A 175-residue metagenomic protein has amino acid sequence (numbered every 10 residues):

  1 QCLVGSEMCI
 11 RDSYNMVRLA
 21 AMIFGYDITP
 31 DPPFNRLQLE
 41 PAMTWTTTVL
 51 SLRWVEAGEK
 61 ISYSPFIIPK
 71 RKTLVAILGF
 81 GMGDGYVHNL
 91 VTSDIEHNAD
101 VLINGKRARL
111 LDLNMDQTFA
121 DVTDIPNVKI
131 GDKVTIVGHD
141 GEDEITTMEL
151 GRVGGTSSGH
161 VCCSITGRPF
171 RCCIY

Functional and structural regions predicted by a protein language model:
Q1-G5, C9-I10: Single conserved hydrophobic/aromatic residue that forms the stacking wall/gate of nucleotide- or nucleobase-binding
R11-D12, T29: Short acidic, glycine/serine/threonine-rich loops at helix termini
N15-L19, A76: Hydrophobic faces of well-ordered beta-strands that scaffold small-molecule active sites in alpha/beta enzyme cores
L19-Y26: Long, charged alpha-helical interface segments
T29, P33-L39: C-terminal helical cap(s) of enzyme catalytic domains, especially alpha/beta-barrels
L39-T48: Short coil-to-beta-strand transition motifs
T47-L50, A108: Small-residue-enriched segments and motifs
W54-Y175: C-terminal accessory subdomain/extension
